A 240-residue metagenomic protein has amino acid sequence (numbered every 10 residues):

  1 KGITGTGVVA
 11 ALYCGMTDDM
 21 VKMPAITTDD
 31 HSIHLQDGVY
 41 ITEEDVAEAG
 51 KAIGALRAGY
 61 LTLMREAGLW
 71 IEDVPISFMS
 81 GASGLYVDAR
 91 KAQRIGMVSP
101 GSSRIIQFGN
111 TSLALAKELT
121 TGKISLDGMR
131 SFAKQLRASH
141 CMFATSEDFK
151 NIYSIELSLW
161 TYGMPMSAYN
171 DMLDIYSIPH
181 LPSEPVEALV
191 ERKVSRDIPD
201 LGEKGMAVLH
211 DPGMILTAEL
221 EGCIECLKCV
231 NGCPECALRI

Functional and structural regions predicted by a protein language model:
K1-L201, M206-V208: Helical "lid/coupling" subdomains associated with nucleotide-phosphate turnover
T6, L113-K117, I215-L216, E225 (+1 more regions): Generic hydrophobic/packing signal
W70, C223-C229: Cysteine-cluster motifs in flexible loop/terminal segments that predominantly coordinate metals
K204-E225, R239-I240: Ferredoxin-like iron-sulfur electron-transfer modules
K228-I240: Iron-sulfur cluster-binding cysteine motifs and their immediate structural context in ferredoxin-like electron-transfer
